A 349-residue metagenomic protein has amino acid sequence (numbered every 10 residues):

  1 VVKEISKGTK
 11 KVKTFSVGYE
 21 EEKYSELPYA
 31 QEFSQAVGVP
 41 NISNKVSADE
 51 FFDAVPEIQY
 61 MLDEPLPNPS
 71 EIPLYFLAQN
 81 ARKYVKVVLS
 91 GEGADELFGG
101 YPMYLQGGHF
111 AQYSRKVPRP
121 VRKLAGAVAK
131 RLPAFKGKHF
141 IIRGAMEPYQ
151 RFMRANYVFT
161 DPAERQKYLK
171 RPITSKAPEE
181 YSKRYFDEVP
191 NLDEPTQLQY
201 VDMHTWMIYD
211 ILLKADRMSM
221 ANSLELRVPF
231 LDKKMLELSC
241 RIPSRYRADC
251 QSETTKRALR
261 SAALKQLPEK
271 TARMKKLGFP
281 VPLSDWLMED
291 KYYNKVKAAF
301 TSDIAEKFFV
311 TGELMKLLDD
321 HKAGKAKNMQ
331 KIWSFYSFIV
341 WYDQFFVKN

Functional and structural regions predicted by a protein language model:
V1-P178, E194, R217-Q266, S284 (+3 more regions): ATP-dependent adenylate-handling active sites, centered on carboxylate activation for C-N bond formation
G8, D210, E269-A272: Secretory-pathway/luminal and periplasmic proteins that interact with or process carbohydrate-rich
R119, K123, L198, D202 (+6 more regions): Generic recognition of short, well-ordered alpha-helical interface segments
E180-E194, C240, K307-K325: Short amphipathic alpha-helical segments and their helix-coil junctions
V201-Y209, K331-F345: Short, hydrophobic/amphipathic alpha-helical patches that form generic packing surfaces within helical domains
L267-K325: PAPS-dependent sulfotransferase catalytic core
